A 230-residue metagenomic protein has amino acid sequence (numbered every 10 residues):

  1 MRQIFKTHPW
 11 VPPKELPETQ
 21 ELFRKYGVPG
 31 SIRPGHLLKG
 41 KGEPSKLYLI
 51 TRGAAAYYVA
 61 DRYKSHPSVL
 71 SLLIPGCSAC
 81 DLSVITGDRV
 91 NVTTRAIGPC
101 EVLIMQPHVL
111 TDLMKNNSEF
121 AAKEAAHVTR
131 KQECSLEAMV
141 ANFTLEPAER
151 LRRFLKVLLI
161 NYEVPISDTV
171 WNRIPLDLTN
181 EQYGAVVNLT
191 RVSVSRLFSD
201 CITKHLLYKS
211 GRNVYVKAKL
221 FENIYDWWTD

Functional and structural regions predicted by a protein language model:
M1-L37, S78-A79, S83-I85: Cyclic nucleotide-binding regulatory module and flanking cytosolic helices
G27, P44-S45, I174: Short loop/turn microsegments at loop-to-beta-strand junctions
H36-G98: Cyclic nucleotide-binding regulatory domains
I50, I74, M105, L178 (+1 more regions): A conserved hydrophobic position in a structured secondary element of the catalytic/binding core that shapes
A55, L110-T111, F221: A generic structural signal for short hydrophobic patches within well-formed alpha-helices
L70-H127, E133, E137: Cyclic-nucleotide recognition modules
A122-V186: Polybasic "coupling" helices that flank or enter modular domains
I160-D230: Phosphate-/nucleic-acid-contacting segments
